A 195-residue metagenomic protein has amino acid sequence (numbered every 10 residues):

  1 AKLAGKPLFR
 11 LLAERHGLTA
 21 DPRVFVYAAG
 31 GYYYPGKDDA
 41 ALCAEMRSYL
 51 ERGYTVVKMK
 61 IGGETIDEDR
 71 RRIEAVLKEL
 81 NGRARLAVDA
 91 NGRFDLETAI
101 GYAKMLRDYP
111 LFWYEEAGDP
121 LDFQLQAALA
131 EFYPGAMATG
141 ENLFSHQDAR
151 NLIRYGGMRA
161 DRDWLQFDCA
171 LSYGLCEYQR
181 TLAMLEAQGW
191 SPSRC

Functional and structural regions predicted by a protein language model:
A1-L86, N91-I100, K104-D108: N-terminal capping/lid subdomain adjacent to the active-site entrance of alpha/beta enzymes
G62-C195: Catalytic core of soluble alpha/beta enzymes
